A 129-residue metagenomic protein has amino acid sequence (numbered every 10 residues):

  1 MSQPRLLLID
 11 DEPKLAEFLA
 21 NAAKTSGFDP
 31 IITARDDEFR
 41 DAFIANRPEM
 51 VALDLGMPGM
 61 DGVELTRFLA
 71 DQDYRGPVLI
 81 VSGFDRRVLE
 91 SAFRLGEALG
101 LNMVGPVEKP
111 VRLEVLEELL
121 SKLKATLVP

Functional and structural regions predicted by a protein language model:
S2-K14, L19-A23: Conserved acidic segment of CheY-like receiver
I32-M50: Acidic, metal-coordinating helix/loop segments flanking the phosphotransfer/catalytic sites of two-component signaling
A34-R35, D61-R67: Acidic catalytic/metal-coordinating carboxylates
I44-N46, L69-R75, A98: Conserved phosphotransfer cores of two-component systems
D54: Active-site residues of response regulator receiver
P58: The feature encodes the CheY-like receiver
E64-R67, F84-P106: Alpha4 helix (beta4-alpha4-beta5 surface) of REC/receiver domains from two-component response regulators
R87-V88, E108-K124: C-terminal output helix
